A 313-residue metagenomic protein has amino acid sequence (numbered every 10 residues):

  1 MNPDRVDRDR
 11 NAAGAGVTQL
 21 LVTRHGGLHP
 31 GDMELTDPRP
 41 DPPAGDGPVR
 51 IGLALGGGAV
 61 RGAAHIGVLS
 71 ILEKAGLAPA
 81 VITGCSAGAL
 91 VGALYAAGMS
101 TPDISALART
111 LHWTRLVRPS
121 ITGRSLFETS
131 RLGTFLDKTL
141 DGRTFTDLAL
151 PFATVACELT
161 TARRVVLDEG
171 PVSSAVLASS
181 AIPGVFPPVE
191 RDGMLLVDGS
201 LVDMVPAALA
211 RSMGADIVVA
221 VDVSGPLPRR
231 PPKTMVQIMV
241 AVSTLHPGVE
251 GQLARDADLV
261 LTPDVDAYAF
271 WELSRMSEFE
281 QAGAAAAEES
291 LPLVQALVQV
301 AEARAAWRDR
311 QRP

Functional and structural regions predicted by a protein language model:
M1-C85, A93-P313: Patatin-like phospholipase
